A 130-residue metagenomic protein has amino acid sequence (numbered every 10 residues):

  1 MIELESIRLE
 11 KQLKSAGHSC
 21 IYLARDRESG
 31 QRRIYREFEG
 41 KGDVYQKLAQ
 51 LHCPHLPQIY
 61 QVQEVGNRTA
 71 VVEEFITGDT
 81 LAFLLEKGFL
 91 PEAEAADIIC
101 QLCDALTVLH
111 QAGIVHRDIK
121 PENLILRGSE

Functional and structural regions predicted by a protein language model:
G17-K41, Q46: ATP-binding glycine-rich loop module of kinase domains
Q46-P54: Structural motif at the C-terminus of the N-lobe alphaC helix and the adjacent alphaC-beta4 loop of the Hanks-type
V62: Activation-segment/catalytic-loop signature of the eukaryotic protein kinase fold
G66-T80: Conserved short submotifs of the Hanks-type protein kinase catalytic core that shape the nucleotide-binding pocket
T80-L90: AlphaC helix of the protein kinase catalytic domain
I98-I99: Activation segment signature within eukaryotic-like protein kinase domains
D104-I114: Protein kinase catalytic-loop region centered on the HRD/HxD motif
N123-E130: Conserved protein kinase catalytic/activation segment
